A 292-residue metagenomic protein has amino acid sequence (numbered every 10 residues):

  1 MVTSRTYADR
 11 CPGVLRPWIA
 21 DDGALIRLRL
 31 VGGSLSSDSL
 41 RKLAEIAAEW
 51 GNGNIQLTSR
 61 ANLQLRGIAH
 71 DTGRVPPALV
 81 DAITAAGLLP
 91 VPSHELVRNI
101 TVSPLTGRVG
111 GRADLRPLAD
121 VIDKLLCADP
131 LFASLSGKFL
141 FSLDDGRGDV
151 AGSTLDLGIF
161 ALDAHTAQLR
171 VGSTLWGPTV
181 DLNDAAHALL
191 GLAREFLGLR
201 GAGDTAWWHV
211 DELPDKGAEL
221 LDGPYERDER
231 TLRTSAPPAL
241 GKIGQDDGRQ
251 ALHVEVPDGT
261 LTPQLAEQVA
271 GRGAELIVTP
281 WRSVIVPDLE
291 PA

Functional and structural regions predicted by a protein language model:
M1-T6, P224: Long, contiguous juxta-domain segments that are non-catalytic but functionally important
V2-S4, G23-R170, T174-H187, L252-A292: Small-residue-enriched alpha-helical segments and adjacent helix-cap loops that form tight helix-helix packing
S4-I19, H94: Intrinsic, low-complexity N-terminal interaction/targeting segments
R10, G73-R74, L199, D228: Generic signature of intrinsically disordered, low-complexity segments enriched in small/polar residues
L15-P17, I159, K242-I243: Short amphipathic beta-strand and strand-loop transition segments with alternating hydrophobic
N54-L57, F132-S136, L197-G217, Y225-P237 (+1 more regions): Flexible, glycine/charged-enriched surface loops at secondary-structure junctions
D163, A167-E229: Conserved, well-structured core segments that form the ligand-binding/active-site neighborhood of functional domains
L220-G259: Accessory "access/gating" subregions that flank catalytic or transport cores
